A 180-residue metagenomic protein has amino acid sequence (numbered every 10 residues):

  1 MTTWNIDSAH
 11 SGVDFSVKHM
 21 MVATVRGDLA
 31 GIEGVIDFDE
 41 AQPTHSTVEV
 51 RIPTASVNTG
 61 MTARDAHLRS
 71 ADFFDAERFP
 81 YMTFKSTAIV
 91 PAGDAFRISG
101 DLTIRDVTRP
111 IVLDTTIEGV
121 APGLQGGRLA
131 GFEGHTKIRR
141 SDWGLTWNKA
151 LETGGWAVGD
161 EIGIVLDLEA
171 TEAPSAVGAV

Functional and structural regions predicted by a protein language model:
M1-V180: Low-complexity, acidic/polar, glycine-enriched regions of mature
